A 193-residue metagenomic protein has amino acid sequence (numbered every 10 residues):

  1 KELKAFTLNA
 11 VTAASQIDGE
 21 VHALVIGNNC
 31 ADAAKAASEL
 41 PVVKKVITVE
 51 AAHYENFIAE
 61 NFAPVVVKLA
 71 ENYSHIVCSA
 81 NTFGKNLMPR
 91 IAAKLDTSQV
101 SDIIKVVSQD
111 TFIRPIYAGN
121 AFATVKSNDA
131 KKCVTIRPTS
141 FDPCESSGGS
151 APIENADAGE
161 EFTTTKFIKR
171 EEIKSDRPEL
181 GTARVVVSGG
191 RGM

Functional and structural regions predicted by a protein language model:
K1-M193: N-terminal glycine-rich FAD/FM-binding segment characteristic of electron-transfer flavoproteins
